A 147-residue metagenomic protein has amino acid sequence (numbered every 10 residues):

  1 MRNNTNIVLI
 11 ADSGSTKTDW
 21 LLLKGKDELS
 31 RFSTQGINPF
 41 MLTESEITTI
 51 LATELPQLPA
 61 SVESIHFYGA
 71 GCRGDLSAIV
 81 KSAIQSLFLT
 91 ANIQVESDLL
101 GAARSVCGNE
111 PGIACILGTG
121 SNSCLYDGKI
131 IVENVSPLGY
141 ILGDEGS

Functional and structural regions predicted by a protein language model:
M1-N4, A91-C115: Conserved phosphate-binding catalytic cores of ATP/NTP-utilizing and phosphoryl-transfer enzymes
R2-T49, A60, I131-V132, P137-L138: Short glycine-rich, Thr/Ser-proximal phosphate-binding strand/loop in the N-terminal lobe of ATP-dependent enzymes
V8-D12, V62-H66, Q94, G112-I116: Short glycine-aspartate micro-motif
D12-G14, A70, S97-L99, L117-T119 (+2 more regions): Fold-independent oxyanion-binding glycine-rich loops and adjacent beta-strand/coil segments at enzyme active sites
T18-L23, R104, C115, S121-Y126: Short beta-strand scaffold segments in enzyme catalytic cores
G25-E28, S82-L87, G112, G128-E133: A glycine- and small-aliphatic-rich helix-loop capping segment at beta-alpha/alpha-beta transitions that lines
P56-V95, V106-C107: Short beta-strand-loop/turn "lid" adjacent to the catalytic site in phosphate-handling enzymes
P111, S123-S147: Glycine/GP-enriched mid-protein hinge/lid loop-to-helix segment characteristic of carbohydrate kinases
